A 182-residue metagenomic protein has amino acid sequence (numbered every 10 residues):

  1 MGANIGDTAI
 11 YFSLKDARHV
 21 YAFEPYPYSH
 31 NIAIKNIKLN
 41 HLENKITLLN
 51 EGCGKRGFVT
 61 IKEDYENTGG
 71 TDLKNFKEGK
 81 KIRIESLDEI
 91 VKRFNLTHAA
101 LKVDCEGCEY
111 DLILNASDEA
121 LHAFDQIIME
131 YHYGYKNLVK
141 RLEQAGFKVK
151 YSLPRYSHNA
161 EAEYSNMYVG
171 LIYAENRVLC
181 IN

Functional and structural regions predicted by a protein language model:
M1-N182: Phosphate/nucleotide-binding beta-alpha loop and adjacent structural elements of enzyme active sites
